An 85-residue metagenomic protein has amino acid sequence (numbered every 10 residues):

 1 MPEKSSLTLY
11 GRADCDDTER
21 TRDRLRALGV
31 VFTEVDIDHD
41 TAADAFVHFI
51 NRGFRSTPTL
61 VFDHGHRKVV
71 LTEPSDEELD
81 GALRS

Functional and structural regions predicted by a protein language model:
M1-V31: Local sequence-structure signature of Cys/Sec-based thiol-disulfide redox active-site neighborhoods
R20-D23, A45, P74: Generic recognition of short, well-ordered alpha-helical segments
I37-R55, H66, L83-S85: Thioredoxin-like thiol-disulfide oxidoreductase module
R52-R55, T59-V61, P74: Long, continuous compositionally biased terminal/linker segments
D63-S85: Non-catalytic, surface beta->alpha helical segment in thiol-disulfide oxidoreductase systems
